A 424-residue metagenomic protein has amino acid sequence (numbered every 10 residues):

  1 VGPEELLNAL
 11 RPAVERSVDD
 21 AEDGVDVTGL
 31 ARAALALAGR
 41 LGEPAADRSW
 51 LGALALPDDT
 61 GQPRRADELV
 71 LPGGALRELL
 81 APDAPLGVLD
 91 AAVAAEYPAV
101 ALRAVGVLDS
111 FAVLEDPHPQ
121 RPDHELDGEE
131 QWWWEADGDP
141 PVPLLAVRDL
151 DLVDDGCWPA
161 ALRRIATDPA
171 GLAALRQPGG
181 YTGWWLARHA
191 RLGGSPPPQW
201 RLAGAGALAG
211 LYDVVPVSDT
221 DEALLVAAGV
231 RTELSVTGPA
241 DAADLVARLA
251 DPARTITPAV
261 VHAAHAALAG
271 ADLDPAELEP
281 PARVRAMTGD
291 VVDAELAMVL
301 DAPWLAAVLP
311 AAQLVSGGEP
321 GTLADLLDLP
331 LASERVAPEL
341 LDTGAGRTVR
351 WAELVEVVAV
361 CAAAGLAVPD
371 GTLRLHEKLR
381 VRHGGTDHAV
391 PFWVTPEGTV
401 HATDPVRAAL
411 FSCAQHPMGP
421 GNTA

Functional and structural regions predicted by a protein language model:
V1-A424: Amphipathic alpha-helical coiled-coil/helical-bundle segments that mediate oligomerization/assembly and other
